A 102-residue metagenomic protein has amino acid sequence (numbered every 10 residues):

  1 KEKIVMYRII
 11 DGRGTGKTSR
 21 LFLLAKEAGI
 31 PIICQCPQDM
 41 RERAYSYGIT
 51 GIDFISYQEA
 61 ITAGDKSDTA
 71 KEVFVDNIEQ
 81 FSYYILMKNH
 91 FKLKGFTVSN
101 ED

Functional and structural regions predicted by a protein language model:
I4-D65: Conserved P-loop
T50-K94: Conserved RecA-like ASCE ATPase "motif II neighborhood" in helicase/translocase motors
K94-D102: Ser/Thr/Gly-rich flexible loops in soluble cytosolic domains mediating phosphotransfer, phosphorylation
